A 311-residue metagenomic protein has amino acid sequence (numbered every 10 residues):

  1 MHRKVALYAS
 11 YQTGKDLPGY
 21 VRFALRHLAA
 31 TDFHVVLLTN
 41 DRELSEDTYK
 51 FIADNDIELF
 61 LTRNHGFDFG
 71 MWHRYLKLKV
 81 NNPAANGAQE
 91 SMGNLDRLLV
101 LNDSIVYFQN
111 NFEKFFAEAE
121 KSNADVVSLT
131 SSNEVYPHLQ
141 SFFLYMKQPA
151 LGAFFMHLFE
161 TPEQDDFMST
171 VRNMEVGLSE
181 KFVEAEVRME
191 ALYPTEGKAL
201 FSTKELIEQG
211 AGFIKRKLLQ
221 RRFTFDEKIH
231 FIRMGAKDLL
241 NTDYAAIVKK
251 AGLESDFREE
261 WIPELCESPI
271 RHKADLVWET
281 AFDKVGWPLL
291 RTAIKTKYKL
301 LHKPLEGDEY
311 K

Functional and structural regions predicted by a protein language model:
M1-K311: ER/Golgi luminal nucleotide-sugar-dependent glycosyltransferases, focusing on the catalytic module
